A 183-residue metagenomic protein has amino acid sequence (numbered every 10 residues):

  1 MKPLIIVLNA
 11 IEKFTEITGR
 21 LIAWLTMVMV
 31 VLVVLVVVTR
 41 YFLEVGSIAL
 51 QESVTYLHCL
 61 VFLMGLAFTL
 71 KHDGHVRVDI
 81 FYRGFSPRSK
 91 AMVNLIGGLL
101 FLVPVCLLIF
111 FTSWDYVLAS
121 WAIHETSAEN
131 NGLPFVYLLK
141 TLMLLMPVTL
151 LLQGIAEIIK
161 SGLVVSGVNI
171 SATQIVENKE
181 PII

Functional and structural regions predicted by a protein language model:
M1-I183: Alpha-helical transmembrane segments and membrane-interface helix-loop junctions in multi-pass membrane proteins
